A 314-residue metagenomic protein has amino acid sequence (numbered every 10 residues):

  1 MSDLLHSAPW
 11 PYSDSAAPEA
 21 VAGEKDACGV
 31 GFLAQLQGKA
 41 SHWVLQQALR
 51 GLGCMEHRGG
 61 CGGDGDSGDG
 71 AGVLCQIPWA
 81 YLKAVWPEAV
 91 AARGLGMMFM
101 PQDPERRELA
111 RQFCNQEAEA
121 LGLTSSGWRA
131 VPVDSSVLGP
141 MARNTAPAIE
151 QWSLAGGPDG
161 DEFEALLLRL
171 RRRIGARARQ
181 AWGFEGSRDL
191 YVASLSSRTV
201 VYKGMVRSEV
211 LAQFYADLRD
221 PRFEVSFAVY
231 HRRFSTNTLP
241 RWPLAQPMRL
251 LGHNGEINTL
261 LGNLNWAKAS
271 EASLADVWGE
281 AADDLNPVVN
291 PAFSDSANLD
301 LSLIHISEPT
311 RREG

Functional and structural regions predicted by a protein language model:
S2-P11, A16-G68, V73, R173-V201: Extreme N-terminus nucleophile/cap motif
A22-E24, G65-S67, R219-F223, R241-L244 (+1 more regions): Solvent-exposed alpha-helices and their adjacent loops that cap or buttress functional pockets in soluble metabolic
Q35-G38, P78-Y81, Q102-E105, R207 (+3 more regions): Short, glycine-/Ser/Thr-/acidic-enriched flexible segments
Q47-R50, L244-F293: Extended active-site and interfacial segments that coordinate phosphate-rich ligands in large catalytic machineries
M55-T124: Glycine-rich, N-terminal phosphate-binding loop and its surrounding beta-alpha-beta segment
A120-W128, S153-G160, A165-L167, E256-L264: Extended, regular secondary-structure scaffolds
V137-T238, Q246, R312: Active-site pocket-lining segments that scaffold enzyme catalytic pockets across diverse folds
I304-G314: Single conserved hydrophobic/aromatic residue that forms the stacking wall/gate of nucleotide- or nucleobase-binding
